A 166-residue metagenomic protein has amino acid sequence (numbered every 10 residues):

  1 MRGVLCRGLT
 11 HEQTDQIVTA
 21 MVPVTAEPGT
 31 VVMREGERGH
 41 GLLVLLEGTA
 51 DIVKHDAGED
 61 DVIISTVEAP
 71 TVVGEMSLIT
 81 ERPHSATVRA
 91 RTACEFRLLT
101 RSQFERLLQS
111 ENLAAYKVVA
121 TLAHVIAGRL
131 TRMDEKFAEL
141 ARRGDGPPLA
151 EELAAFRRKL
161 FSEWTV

Functional and structural regions predicted by a protein language model:
M1-H55: Regulatory nucleotide-sensing modules
G3-R7, T30-V31, G74-S77, A114-Y116 (+1 more regions): Flexible, active-site-adjacent loop/turn segments at secondary-structure boundaries
T14, H84, Q103-G144: A small-molecule sensor/coupling module
V53-A57, R89-R91: A generic structural motif
E59-I63: Surface-exposed loop/edge segments in extracytoplasmic proteins
I64-A120: Cyclic-nucleotide recognition modules
K136, L140-V166: Phosphate-/nucleic-acid-contacting segments
